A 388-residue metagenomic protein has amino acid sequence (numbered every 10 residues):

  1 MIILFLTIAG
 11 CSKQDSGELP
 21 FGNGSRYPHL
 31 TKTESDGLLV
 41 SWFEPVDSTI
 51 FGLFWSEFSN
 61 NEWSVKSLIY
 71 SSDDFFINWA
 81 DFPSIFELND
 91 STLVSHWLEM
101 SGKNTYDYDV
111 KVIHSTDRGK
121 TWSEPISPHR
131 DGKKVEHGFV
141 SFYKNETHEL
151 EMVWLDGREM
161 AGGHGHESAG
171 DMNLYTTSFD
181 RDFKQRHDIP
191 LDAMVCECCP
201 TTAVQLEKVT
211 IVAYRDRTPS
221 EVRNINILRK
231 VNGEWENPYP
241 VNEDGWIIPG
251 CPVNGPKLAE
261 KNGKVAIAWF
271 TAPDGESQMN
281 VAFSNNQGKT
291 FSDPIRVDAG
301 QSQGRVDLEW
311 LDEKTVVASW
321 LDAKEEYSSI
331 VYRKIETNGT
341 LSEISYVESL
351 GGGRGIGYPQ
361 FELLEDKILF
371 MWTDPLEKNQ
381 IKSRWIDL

Functional and structural regions predicted by a protein language model:
M1-T7: Bacterial N-terminal signal peptides
C11-L388: Extracellular, repeat-based ectodomains that mediate carbohydrate processing or recognition
